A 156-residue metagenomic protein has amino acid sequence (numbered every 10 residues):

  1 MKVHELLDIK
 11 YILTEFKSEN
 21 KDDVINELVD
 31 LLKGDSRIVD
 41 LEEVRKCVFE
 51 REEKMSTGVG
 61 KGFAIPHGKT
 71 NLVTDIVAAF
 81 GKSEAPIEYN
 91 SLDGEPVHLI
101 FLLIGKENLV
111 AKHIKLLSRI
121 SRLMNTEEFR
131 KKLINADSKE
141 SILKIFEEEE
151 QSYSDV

Functional and structural regions predicted by a protein language model:
M1-V156: Cytosolic covalent-transfer regions centered on His/Cys nucleophiles that carry phosphoryl or persulfide groups
